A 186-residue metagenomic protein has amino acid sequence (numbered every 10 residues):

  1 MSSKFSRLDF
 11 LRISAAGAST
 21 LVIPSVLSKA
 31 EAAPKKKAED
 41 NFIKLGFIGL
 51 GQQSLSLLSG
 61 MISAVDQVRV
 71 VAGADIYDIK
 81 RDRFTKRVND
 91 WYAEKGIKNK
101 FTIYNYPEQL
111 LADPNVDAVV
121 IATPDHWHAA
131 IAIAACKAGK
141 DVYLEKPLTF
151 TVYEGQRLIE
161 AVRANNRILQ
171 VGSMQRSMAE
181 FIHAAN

Functional and structural regions predicted by a protein language model:
S2-D141, Y153-I168: N-terminal glycine-/serine-/threonine-rich beta1-alpha1-beta2 phosphate-ribose binding loop of Rossmann-like
K146: Short basic (Lys/Arg) and small-residue
T151-Y153, A179: Conserved PLP phosphate-binding loop immediately N-terminal to the Schiff-base lysine helix in PLP-dependent enzymes
R167-V171, H183: Mature extracellular catalytic domain of secreted serine hydrolases with alpha/beta-hydrolase catalytic cores
M178-N186: Oxidoreductase and adenylate-handling cofactor-binding alpha/beta cores
